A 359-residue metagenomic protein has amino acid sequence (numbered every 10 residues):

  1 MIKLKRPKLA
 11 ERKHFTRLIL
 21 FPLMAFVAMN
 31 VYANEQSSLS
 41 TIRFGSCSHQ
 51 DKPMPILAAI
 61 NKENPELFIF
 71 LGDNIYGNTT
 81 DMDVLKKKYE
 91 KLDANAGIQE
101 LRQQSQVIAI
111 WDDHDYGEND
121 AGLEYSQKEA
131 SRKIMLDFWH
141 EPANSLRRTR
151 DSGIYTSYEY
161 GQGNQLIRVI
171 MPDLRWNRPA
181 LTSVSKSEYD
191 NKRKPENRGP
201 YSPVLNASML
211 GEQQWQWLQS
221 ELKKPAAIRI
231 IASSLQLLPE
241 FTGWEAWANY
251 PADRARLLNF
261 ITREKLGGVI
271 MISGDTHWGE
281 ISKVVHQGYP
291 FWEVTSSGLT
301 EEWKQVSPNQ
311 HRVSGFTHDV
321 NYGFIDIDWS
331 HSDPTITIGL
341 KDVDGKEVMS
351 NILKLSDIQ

Functional and structural regions predicted by a protein language model:
L4-I19: Bacterial N-terminal signal peptides that target proteins for export
L18-A28: Bacterial N-terminal signal peptides
M29-A33: Sec/Tat signal peptide C-region and signal peptidase I cleavage site
N34-Q359: Long, structured stretches of catalytic cores involved in phosphate-ester chemistry, encompassing
